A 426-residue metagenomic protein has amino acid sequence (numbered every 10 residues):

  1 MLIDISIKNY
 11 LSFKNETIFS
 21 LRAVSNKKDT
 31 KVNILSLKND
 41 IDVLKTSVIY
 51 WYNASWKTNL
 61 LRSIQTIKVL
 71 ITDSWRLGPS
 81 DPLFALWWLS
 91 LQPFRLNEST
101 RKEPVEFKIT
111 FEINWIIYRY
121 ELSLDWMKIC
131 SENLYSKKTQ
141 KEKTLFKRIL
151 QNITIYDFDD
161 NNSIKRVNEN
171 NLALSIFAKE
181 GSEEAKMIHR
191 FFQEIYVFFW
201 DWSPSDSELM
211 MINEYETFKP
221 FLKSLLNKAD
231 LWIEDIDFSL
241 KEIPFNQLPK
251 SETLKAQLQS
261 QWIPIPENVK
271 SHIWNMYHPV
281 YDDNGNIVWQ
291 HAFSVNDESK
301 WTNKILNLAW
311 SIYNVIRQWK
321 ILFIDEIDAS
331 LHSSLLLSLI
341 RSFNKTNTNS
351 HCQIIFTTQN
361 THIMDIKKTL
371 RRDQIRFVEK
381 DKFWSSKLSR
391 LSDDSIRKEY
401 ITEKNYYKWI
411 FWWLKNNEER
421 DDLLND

Functional and structural regions predicted by a protein language model:
M1-T72, D282-N416: Switch/communication elements of ASCE P-loop NTPase nucleotide-binding domains
D4, I18, E106-T110, R119-E121 (+1 more regions): Beta-strand secondary-structure signal
I7, I109-W115, S136, H278-N284: Short acidic, glycine-rich loop/turn motifs
K8, S205-D297, K415, E419-D426: Extended helical coiled-coil dimerization/tether regions that scaffold and oligomerize large DNA-maintenance assemblies
K14, K102-P104, W115-I117, W126-C130 (+3 more regions): Coil-to-beta-strand transition motifs
L35-V48, Y52, R62-R119, D125-W126: Conserved P-loop NTP-binding catalytic core
W51, W56, W87-W88, W115 (+8 more regions): Low-complexity basic/metal-binding stretches
I117-E252: Electropositive, glycine-dotted interaction segments that contact anionic polymers or phosphate-rich ligands
